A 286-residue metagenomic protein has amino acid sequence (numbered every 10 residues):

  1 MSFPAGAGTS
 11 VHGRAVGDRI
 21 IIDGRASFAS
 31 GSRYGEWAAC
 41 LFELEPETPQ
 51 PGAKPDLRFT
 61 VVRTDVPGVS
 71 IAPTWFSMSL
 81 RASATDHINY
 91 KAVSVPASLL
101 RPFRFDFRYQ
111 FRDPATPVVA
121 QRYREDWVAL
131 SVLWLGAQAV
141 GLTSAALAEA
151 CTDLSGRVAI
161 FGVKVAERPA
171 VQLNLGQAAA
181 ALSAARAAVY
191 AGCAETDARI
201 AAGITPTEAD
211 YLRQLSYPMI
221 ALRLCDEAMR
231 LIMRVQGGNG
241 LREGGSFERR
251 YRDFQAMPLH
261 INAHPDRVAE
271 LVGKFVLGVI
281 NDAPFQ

Functional and structural regions predicted by a protein language model:
M1-D18: Well-ordered mid-protein domain cores that form the structural environment of catalytic cofactors
M1-F3, S77-L80: Short Gly/Pro-enriched turn/cap motifs at secondary-structure boundaries
I21, G141, A148, G176-S183 (+4 more regions): Generic structural signal for well-ordered, non-transmembrane alpha-helical segments in soluble/cytosolic regions
I22-G24, Y90, T143, A185 (+1 more regions): Buried hydrophobic positions in well-ordered alpha/beta secondary-structure cores of metabolic enzymes
R25-G68, P73-T74: DPxDG-like acidic metal-binding loop motif
M78-L182: Glycine-rich beta->alpha junctions and the first turn(s) of the following alpha-helix
S183-I220, R230-L241: C-terminal helix-coil-helix/basic helical segment that borders enzyme active sites and/or dimer interfaces and provides
Q236-Q286: Glycine-rich phosphate/cofactor-binding loops in nucleotide/flavin-utilizing enzymes
